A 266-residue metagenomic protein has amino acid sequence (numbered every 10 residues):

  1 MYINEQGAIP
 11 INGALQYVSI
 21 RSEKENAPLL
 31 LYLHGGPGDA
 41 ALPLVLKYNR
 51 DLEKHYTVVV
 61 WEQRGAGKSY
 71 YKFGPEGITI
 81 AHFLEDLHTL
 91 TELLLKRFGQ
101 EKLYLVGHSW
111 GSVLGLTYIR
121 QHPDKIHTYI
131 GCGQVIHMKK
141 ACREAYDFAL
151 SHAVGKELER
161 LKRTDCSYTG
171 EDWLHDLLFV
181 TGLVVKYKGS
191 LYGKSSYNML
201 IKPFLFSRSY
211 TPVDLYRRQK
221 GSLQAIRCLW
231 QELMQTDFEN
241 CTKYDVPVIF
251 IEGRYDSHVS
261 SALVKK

Functional and structural regions predicted by a protein language model:
A27-G36: Short beta-strand element of the alpha/beta-hydrolase
P37-N49: The serine-hydrolase catalytic nucleophile loop
L52-Y71: Conserved alpha/beta-hydrolase
H82-K102, T117: Conserved acidic catalytic loop of the alpha/beta-hydrolase fold
Q100-R143: Conserved hydrolase catalytic core segment
A149-H152, K156-N240, V246: Alpha/beta-hydrolase
Y244, F250-E252: Short beta-strand/loop motif that positions the catalytic acidic residue of the alpha/beta-hydrolase fold
S257-L263: Conserved alpha/beta-hydrolase "acid-adjacent" motif
